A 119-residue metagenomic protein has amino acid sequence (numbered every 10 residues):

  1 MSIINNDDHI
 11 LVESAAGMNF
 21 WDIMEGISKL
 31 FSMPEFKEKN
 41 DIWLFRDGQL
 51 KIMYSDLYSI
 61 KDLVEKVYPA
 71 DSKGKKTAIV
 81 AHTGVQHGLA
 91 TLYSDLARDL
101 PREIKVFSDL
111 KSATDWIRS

Functional and structural regions predicted by a protein language model:
M1-S119: Amphipathic, Lys/Arg-enriched alpha-helical "gate/interface" segment within cytosolic domains that mediates
